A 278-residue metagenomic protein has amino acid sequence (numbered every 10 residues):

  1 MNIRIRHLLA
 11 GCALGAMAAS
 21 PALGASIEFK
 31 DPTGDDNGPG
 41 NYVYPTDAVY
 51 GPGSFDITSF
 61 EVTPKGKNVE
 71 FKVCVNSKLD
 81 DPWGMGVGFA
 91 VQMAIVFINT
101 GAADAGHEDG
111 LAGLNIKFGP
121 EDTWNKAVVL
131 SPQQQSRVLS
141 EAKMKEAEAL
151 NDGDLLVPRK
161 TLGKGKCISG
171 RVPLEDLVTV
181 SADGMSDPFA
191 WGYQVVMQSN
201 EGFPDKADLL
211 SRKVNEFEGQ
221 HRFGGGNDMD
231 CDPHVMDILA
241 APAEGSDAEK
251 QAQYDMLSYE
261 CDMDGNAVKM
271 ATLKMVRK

Functional and structural regions predicted by a protein language model:
N2-C12: Bacterial N-terminal signal peptides that target proteins for export
S20-G24: Sec/Tat signal peptide C-region and signal peptidase I cleavage site
A25-D35: Boundary/junction segments of secreted and surface-exposed precursor proteins
A25-S26, P45-Q133, T272-R277: Surface-exposed, glycine/proline- and aromatic-rich loop segments on solvent-exposed faces across compartments
I27-E28, T100-N115, V178-K278: Acidic/polar low-complexity flexible segments
G34-Y50: N-terminal, polar/Ser/Thr-rich
V128-W191, Q198-L209: Short helix-loop boundary/capping segments
